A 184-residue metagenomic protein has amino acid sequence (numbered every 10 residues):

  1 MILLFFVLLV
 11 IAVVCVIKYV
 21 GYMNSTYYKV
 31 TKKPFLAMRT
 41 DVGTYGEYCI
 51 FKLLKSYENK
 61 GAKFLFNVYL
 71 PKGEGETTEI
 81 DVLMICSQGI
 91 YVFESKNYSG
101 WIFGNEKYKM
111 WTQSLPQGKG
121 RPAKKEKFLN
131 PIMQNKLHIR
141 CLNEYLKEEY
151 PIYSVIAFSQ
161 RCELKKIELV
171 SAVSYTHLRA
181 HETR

Functional and structural regions predicted by a protein language model:
M1-V30: N-terminal signal-anchor transmembrane alpha helix of single-pass membrane proteins, serving as the membrane-anchoring
K32-C49, K127: A short, highly charged nucleic-acid-interacting micro-segment common to nuclease and nuclease-linked defense proteins
K55-G75: A short acidic/basic microdomain associated with nuclease active sites
L70-P71, F158-L164: Short, internal active-site loops enriched in acidic
T78-I85, I90: Short acidic loop-to-beta-strand element that houses the catalytic metal-binding Asp/Glu of nuclease active sites
K96-A157: Catalytic cores of nucleic-acid endonucleases
T176-T183: Conserved small/polar residues in nucleotide/adenosyl-binding loops
